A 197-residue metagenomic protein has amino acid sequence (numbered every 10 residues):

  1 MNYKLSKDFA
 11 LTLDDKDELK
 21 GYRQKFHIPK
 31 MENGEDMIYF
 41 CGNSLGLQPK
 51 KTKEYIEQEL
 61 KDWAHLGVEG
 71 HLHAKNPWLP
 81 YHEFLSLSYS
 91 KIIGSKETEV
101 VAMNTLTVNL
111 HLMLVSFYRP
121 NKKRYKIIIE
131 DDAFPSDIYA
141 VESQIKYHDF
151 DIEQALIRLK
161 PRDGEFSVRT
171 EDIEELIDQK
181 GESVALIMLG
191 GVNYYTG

Functional and structural regions predicted by a protein language model:
M1-G197: Pyridoxal 5′-phosphate
